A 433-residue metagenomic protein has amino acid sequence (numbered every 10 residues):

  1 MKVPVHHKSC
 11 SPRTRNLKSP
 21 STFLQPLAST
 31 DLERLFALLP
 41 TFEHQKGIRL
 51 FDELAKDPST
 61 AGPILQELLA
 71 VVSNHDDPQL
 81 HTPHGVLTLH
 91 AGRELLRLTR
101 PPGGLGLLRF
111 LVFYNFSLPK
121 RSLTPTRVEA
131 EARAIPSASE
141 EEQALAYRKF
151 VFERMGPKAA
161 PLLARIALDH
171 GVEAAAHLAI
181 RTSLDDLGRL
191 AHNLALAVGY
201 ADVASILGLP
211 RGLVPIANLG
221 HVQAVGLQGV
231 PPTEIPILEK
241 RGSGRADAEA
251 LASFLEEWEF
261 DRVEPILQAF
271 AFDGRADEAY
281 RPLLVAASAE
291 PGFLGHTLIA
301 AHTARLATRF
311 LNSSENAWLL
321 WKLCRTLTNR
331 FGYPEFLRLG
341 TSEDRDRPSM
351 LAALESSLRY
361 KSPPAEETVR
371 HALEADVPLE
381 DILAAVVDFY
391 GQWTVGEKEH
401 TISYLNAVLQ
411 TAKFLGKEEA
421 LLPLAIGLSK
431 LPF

Functional and structural regions predicted by a protein language model:
V3-V5: Acidic, Ala/Val/Gly-enriched low-complexity intrinsically disordered segments
R13-R15, Q25: Low-complexity, intrinsically disordered segments with a bias for serine/threonine
P20-F433: Mature, well-folded catalytic/scaffold domains that follow N-terminal targeting or propeptide regions
